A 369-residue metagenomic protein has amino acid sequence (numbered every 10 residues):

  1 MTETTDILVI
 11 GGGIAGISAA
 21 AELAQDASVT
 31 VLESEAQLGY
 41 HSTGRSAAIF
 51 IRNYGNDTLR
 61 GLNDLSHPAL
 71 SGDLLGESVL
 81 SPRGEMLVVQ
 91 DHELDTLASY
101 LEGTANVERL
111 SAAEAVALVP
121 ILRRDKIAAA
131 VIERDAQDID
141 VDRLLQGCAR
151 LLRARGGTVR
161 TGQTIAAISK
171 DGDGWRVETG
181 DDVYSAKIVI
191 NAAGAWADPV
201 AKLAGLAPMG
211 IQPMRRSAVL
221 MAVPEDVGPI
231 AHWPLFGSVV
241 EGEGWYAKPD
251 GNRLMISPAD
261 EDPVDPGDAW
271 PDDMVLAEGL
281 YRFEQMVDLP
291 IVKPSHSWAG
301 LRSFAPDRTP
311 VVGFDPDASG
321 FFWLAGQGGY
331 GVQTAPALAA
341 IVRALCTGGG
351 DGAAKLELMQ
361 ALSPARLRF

Functional and structural regions predicted by a protein language model:
I7-T30: N-terminal Rossmann-like FAD-binding beta1-loop-alpha1 element of flavoenzymes
L8-I10, Y184-W196, A339: Short hydrophobic core segments
A15, Q37, W196: Conserved Rossmann-like nucleotide-cofactor binding loop
A21-E22, F50, G76-P82, A193-G320: Active-site substrate-recognition segment that forms the wall of the catalytic cavity or substrate channel
A24-T43: Glycine-rich FAD pyrophosphate-binding loop
A47-L118, G244-W245: Dinucleotide-binding Rossmann-like beta1-alpha1 core, especially the glycine-rich loop that anchors the ADP
V88-R155, R160-T161, A167-D173: Flavin (FAD/FMN) cofactor-binding and adjacent substrate-gating region of FAD-dependent oxidoreductase domains
Q285-F369: C-terminal catalytic lobe of FAD-dependent flavoproteins
